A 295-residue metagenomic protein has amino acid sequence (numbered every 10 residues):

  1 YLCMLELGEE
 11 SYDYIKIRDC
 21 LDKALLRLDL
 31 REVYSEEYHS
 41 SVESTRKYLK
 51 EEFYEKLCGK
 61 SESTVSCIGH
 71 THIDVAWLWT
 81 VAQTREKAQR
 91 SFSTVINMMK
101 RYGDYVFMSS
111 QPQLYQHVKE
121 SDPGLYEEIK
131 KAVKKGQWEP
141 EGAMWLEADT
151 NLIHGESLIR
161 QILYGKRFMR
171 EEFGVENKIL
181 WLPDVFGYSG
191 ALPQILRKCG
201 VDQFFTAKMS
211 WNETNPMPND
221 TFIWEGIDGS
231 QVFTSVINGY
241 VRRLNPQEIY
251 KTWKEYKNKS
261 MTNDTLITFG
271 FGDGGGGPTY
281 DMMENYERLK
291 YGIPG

Functional and structural regions predicted by a protein language model:
Y1-G295: Catalytic-domain carbohydrate-binding cleft regions of carbohydrate-active enzymes
